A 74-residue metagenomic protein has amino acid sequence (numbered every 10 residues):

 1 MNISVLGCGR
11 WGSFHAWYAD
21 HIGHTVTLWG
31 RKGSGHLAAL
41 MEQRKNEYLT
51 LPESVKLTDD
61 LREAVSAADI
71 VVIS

Functional and structural regions predicted by a protein language model:
M1-L51, V55-D59, E63-V65: NAD(P)+-binding Rossmann beta1-loop-alpha1 motif at the extreme N-terminus of oxidoreductases
A68-D69: An anion/phosphate-binding loop that grips the pyrophosphate of nucleotide cofactors and donors
